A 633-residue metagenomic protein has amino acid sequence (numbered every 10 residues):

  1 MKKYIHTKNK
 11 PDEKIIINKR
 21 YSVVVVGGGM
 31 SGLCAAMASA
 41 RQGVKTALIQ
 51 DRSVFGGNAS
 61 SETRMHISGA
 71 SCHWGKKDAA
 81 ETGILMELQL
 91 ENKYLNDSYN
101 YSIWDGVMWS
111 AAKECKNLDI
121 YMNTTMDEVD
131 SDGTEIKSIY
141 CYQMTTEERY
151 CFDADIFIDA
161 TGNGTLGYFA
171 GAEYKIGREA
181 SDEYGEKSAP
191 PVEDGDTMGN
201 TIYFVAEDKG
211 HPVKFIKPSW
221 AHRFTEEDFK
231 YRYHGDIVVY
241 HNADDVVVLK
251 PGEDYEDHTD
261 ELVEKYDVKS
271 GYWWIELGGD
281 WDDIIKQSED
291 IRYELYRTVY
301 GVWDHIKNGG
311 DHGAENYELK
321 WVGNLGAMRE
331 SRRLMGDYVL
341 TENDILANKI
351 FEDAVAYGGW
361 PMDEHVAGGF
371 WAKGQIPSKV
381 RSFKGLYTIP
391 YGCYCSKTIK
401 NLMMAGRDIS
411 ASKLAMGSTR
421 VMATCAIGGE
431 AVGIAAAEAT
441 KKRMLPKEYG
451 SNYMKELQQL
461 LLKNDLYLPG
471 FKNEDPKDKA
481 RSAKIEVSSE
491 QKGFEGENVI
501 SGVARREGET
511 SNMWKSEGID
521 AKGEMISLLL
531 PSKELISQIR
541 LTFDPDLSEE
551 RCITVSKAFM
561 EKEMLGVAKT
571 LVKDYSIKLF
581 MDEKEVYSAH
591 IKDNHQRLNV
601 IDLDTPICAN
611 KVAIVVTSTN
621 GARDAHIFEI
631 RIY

Functional and structural regions predicted by a protein language model:
K2-Y4, D12-K14, N18-R20, A38 (+7 more regions): Conserved N-terminal/central alpha/beta ligand/cofactor-binding core
K3-H6, D12-K14, N58, N123 (+2 more regions): Flavin (FAD/FMN)-binding glycine-rich loop and adjacent Rossmann-like elements that form
I17-G29: Beta1/beta-strand and adjacent pyrophosphate-binding region of the FAD-binding site in flavoprotein oxidoreductases
G32: N-terminal Rossmann-fold NAD(P) dinucleotide-binding loop
S138-Q143, H590: Short beta-strand segments that buttress and anchor functional surface loops
P476-R506: Predominantly extracellular/luminal regions of secreted and cell-surface proteins, especially disulfide-bonded
R506-Y587, I591-Y633: Aromatic, loop-rich ligand-recognition surfaces of beta-strand-rich domains
